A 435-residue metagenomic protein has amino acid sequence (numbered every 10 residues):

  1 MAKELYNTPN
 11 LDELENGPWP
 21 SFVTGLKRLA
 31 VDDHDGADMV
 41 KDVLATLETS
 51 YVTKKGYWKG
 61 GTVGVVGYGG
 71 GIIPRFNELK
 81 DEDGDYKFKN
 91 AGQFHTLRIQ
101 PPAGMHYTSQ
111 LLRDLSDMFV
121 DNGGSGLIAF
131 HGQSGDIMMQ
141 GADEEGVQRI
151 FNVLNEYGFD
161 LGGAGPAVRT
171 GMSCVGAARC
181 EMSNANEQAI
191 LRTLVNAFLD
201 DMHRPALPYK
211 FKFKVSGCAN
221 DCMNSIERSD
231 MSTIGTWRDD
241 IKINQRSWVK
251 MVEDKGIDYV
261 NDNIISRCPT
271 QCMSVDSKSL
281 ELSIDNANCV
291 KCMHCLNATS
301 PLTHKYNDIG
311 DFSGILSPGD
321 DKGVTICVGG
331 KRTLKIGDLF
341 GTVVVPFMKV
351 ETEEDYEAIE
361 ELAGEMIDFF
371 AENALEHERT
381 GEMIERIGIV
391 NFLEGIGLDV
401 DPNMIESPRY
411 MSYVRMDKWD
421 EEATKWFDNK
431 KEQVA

Functional and structural regions predicted by a protein language model:
M1-G84: Charge-rich, low-complexity segments
E4, D12, L29-D33, V65-G71 (+8 more regions): Small-residue-enriched alpha-helical segments and adjacent helix-cap loops that form tight helix-helix packing
A45, Y51-T108, T170-A178, G341-M348: Short glycine-/aliphatic-rich beta-strand segments at the starts of folded cytosolic domains
G124-H131, A164-P166, R204-K210, V275-K278 (+3 more regions): Flexible, glycine/charged-enriched surface loops at secondary-structure junctions
E145-N155, E385-Y410: Terminal amphipathic helices with adjacent charged low-complexity linkers/tails
G171-C174, F211-A219, T380-L393, Y413-R415: A glycine-rich phosphate-binding loop feature that marks nucleotide/adenosyl-phosphate handling sites
K242, D262-I265, P269-T270, S274-V275 (+2 more regions): A structural signal for small-residue-enriched, beta-sheet-centric alpha/beta enzyme cores and oligomeric scaffold folds
I405-A435: Intrinsic disorder at enzyme termini
